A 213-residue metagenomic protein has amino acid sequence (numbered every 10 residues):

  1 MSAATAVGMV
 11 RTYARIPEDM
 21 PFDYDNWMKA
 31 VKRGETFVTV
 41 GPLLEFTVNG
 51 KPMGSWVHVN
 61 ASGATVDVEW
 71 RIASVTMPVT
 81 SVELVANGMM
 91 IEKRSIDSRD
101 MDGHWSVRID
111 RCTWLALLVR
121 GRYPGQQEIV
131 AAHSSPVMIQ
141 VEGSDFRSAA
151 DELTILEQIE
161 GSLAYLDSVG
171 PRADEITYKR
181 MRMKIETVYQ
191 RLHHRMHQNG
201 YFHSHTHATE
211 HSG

Functional and structural regions predicted by a protein language model:
M1-G213: C-terminal functional module detector
